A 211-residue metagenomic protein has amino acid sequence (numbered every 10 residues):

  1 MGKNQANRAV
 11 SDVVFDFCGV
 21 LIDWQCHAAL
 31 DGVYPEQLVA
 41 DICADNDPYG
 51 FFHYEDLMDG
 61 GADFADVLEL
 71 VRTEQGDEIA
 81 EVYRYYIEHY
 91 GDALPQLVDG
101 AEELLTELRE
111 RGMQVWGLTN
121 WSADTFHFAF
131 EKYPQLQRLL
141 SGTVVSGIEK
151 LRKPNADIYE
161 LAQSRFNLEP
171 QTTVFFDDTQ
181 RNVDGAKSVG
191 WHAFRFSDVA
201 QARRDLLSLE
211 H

Functional and structural regions predicted by a protein language model:
M1-F15, L118, S122-A123, H127-H211: Asp-based, Mg2+/Mn2+-dependent phosphohydrolase catalytic module
N7-E103, E110, S122-T125: N-terminal helical cap/lid subdomain that shapes the substrate entry/recognition surface in HAD-like hydrolases
R111-G112, L139: Structured helix-beta-strand junction loops
